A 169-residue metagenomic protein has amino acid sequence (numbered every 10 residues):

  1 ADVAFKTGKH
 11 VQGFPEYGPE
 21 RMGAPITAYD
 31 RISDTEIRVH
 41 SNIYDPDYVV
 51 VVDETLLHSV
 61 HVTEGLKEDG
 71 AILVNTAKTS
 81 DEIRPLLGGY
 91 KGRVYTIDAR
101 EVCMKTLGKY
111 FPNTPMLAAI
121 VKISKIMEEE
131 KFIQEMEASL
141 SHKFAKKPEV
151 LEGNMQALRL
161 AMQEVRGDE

Functional and structural regions predicted by a protein language model:
A1-E169: Active-site cofactor/cluster-binding pocket
